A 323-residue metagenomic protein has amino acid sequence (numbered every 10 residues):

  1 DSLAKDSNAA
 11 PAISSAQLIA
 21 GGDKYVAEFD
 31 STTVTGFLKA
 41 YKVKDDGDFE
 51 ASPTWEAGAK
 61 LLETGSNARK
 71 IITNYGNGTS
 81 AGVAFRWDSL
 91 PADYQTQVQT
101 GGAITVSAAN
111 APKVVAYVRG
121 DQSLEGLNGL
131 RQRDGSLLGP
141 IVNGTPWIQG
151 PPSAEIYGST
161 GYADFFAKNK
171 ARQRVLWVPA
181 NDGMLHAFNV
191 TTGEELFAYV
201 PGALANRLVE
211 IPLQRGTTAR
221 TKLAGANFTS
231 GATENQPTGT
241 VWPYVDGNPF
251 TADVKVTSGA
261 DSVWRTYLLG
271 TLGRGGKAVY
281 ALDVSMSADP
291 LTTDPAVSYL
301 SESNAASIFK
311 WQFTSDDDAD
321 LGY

Functional and structural regions predicted by a protein language model:
D1-Y323: A fold-level detector for beta-propeller and closely related beta-sheet-rich head/sensor domains
